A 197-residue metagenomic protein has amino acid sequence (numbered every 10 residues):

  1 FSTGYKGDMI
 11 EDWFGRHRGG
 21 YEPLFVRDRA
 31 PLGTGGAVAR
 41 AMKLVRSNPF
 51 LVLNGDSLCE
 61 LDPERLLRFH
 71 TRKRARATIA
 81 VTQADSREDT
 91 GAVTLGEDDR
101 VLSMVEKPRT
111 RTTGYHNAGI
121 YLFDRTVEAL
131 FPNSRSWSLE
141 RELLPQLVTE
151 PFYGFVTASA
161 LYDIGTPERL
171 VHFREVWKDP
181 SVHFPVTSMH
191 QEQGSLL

Functional and structural regions predicted by a protein language model:
F1-N54, E60-R65, L130-N133, T166 (+1 more regions): Conserved N-terminal catalytic core of the sugar/cofactor nucleotidyltransferase
S2-G4, V26-D28, A80, F155-T157 (+1 more regions): Conserved beta-strand termini and adjacent loop/short-helix elements that scaffold enzyme active sites in alpha/beta
I10, A41, D56, H70 (+3 more regions): Residue-level signal for inorganic ion chemistry
R16-G20, L44, F69-T71, T94-R100 (+1 more regions): Short, hinge-like loop/turn segments at secondary-structure boundaries
Y21-P23, N48, A75-R76, E150-F152: A structural micro-motif
F50-L51, L58, E64-T71, A84-R87 (+1 more regions): Catalytic-core segments of class I nucleotidyltransferases/pyrophosphorylases that form NMP-activated intermediates
K73-Q83: A short, conserved acidic/glycine-rich loop-to-beta-strand motif that forms the donor nucleotide-sugar/metal
